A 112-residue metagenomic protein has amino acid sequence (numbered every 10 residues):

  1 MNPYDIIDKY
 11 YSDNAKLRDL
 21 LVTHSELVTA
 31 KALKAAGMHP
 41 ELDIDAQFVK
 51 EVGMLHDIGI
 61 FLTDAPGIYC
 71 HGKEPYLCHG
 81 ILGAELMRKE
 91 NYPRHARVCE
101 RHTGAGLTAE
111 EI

Functional and structural regions predicted by a protein language model:
M1-N2, I44: Short coil/turn linker and secondary-structure boundary residues
N2-H24, I60-G72: Active-site flanking loop/helix segments enriched in acidic
Y4-D8, T29, L33, A84 (+1 more regions): An amphipathic alpha-helix signature
K9, K16, K31-K34, K50 (+2 more regions): Context-gated lysine
Y10, T23-K34, M38-P40, Q47: A positional/architectural concept
A15-R18, H39-D43: Residues at alpha-helix boundaries and short interhelical turns
E41-I112: Divalent metal-dependent catalytic cores for phosphoryl transfer on phosphate-bearing substrates
